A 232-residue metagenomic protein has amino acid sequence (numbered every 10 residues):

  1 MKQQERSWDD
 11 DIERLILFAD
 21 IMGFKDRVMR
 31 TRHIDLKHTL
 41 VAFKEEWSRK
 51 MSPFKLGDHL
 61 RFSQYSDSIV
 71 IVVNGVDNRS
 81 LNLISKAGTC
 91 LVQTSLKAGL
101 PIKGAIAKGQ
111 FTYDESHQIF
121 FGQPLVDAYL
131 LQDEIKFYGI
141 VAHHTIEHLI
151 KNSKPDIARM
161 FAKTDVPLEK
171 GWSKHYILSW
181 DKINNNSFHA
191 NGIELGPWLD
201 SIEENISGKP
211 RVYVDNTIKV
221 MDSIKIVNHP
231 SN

Functional and structural regions predicted by a protein language model:
K2-K86, K97: Catalytic NTP-binding/metal-coordinating core of nucleotidyl cyclase/transferase enzymes
K2-R6, F137-Y138, H144-N232: Intrinsically disordered, glycine/charged-rich C-terminal tails and inter-domain linkers that flank nucleotidyl cyclase
I21, K108-G109, H144: Residues immediately flanking
R61, F120, H148-K151: Amphipathic alpha-helical "stem/stalk" segments
D67, L100-D114: A short glycine-enriched loop-to-beta-strand structural element that forms part of the catalytic core of nucleotide
S85, Y113, H117-Q132: Catalytic-core segments of nucleotide cyclases and related cyclic-nucleotide turnover enzymes
T89-L91: An aromatic-glycine-centered, glycine-rich loop/turn in mixed alpha/beta architecture
L96-K97, K103-G104, L125-I146: Catalytic/regulatory signature loops of cyclic-dinucleotide turnover enzymes and related class III nucleotidyl cyclases
